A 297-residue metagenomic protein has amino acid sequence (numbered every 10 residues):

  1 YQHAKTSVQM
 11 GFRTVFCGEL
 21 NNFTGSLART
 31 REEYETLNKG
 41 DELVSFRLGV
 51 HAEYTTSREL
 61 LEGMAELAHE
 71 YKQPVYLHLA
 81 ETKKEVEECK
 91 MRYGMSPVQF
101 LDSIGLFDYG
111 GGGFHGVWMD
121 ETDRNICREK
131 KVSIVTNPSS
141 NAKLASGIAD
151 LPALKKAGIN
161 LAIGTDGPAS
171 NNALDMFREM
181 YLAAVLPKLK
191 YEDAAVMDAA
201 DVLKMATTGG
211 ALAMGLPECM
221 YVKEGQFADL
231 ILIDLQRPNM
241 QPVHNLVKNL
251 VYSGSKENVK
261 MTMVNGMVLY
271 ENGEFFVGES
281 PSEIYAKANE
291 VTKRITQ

Functional and structural regions predicted by a protein language model:
Q2-V117: Metal-coordinating catalytic core of metallo-dependent amide/deamination hydrolases
M10-R13, L67-P74, L106-Y109, I126-V135 (+2 more regions): Glycine-enriched alpha-helix->loop->beta-strand junction motifs that scaffold or abut catalytic
E19-N22, E81, P138-K143, G167-A169: Short, acidic/turn-prone active-site loops that include or flank metal/cofactor- and phosphate-binding residues
L48, H78, L101, C127 (+6 more regions): Conserved, mostly hydrophobic/aromatic
K83-M95, D123-R128, A145-L154, N171-K188: Histidine/acidic-residue-rich catalytic or RNA/ligand-binding cores of hydrolases and nuclease-related proteins
S103-G110, P152-R237, S253-K256: His/Asp/Glu-enriched, well-ordered alpha-helical/loop segment that forms or immediately abuts the divalent-metal
D120-T122, I126-I159, I163-T165: A conserved active-site cap/scaffold subdomain adjacent to cofactor or substrate pockets
A206-Q297: Active-site microenvironment of metallo-dependent hydrolases
